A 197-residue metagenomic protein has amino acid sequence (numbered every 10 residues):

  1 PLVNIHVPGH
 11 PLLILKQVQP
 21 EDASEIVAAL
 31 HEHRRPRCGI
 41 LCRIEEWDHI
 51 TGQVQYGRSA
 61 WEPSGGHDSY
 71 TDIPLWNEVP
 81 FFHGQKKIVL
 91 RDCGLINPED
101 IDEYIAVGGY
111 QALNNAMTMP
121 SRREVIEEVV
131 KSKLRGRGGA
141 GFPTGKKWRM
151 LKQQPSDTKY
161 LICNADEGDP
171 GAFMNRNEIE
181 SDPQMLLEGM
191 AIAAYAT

Functional and structural regions predicted by a protein language model:
P1-T197: Feature of Fe-S/electron-transfer and energy-metabolism proteins that preferentially highlights extended coupling
